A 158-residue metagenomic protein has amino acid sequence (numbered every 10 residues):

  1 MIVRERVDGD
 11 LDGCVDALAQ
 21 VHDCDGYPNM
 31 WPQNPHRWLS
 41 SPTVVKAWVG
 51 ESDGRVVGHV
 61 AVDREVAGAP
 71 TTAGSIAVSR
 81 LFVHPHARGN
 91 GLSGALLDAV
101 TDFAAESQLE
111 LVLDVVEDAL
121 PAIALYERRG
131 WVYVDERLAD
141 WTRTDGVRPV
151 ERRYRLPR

Functional and structural regions predicted by a protein language model:
M1-G9, R152, L156-R158: Conserved N-terminal entry element of GNAT/NAT acetyltransferase domains
E5-H86, G94-A99, F103: Acetyl-CoA-dependent GNAT
V45, R148-Y154: Short hydrophobic/aromatic beta-strand or adjacent loop that forms the aromatic wall/cage of a ligand/substrate-binding
H84-H86, N90, E117-D118: Active-site acidic-Proline motif in GNAT/NAT acetyltransferases
A87, W141-T142: PDZ/PDZ-like domain micro-motif
G94, D118-D135, T144-V147: Conserved active-site alpha-helix within GNAT-family acetyltransferase domains
A104-V115: Conserved GNAT acetyl-CoA-binding A-motif
